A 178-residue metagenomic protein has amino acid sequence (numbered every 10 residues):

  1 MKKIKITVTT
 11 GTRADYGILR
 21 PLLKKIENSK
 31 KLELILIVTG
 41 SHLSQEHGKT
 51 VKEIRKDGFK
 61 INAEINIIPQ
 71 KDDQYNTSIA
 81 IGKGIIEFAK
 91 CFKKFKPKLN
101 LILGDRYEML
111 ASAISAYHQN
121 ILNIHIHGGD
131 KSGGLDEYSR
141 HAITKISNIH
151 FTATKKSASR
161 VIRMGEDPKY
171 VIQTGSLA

Functional and structural regions predicted by a protein language model:
M1-S41: N-terminal subdomain of nucleotide-sugar transferases
V8, L36-V38, I102, H125 (+1 more regions): Structural beta-sheet core signal
E33-A80, E87: Conserved nucleotide-sugar phosphate-binding/catalytic loop shared by glycosyltransferases and other
K96-K98: Proline-aspartate-enriched helix->loop->beta-strand connector
L101-H118: An aromatic- and histidine-rich active-site surface loop
I121-A178: Active-site-proximal region of nucleotide-activated glycan assembly enzymes, centered on histidine/acidic-rich loops
